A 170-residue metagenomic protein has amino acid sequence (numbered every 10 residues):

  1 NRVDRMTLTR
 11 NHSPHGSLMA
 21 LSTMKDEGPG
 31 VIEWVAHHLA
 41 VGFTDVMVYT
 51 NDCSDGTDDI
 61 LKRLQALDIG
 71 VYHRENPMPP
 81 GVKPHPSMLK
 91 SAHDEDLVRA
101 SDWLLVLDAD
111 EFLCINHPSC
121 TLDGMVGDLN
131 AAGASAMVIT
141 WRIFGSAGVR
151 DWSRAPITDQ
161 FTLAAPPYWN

Functional and structural regions predicted by a protein language model:
N1, H85-K90, I115-N170: Catalytic-site signature of metal-activated, phosphate-bearing donor transferases, centered on the GT-A/GT-A-like
N1-L39: N-proximal low-complexity "stem/linker" segments adjacent to membrane-targeting elements
S22, Y49-T57: Ser/Thr-glycine-rich phosphate-binding loops at phosphate-binding pockets of nucleotides, nucleotide cofactors
T44, D102, S135: Short acidic/polar active-site loop segments enriched in Thr and Asp
T44-D52, H73-P77: Short beta-strand/loop segment that forms part of the nucleotide-sugar
G56-L104, C114-I115: Active-site-proximal specificity loops/subdomain of glycosyltransferases
D108-F112: The conserved acidic donor/metal-binding loop of glycosyltransferases
